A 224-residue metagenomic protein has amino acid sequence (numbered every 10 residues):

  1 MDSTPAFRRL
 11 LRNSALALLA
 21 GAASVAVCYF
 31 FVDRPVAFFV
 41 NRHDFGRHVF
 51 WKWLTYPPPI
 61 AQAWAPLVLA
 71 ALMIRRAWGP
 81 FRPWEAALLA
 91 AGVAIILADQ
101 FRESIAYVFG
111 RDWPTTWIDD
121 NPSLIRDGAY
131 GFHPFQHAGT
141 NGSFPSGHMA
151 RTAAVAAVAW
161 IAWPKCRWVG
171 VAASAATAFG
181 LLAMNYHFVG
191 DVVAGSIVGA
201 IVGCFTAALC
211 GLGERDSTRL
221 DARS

Functional and structural regions predicted by a protein language model:
M1-A70, A106-G131, F135: N-terminal transmembrane-helix/juxtamembrane module of multi-pass inner/ER membrane proteins
S3-L10, A15-L19, R126-S224: Membrane-embedded catalytic cores of phosphoryl/pyrophosphoryl-handling enzymes
P5, R9, R75-A86, W160: Membrane-interface helix-boundary motifs at transmembrane edges
S14, L18-A22, A26, A91-D99 (+2 more regions): Alpha-helical transmembrane spans of integral membrane proteins, capturing the lipid-embedded, hydrophobic core of TM
A23-F30, I95-F101, S174-Y186: Aromatic-anchored segments of alpha-helical transmembrane domains
R34, F38, A77-F81, Y107-T115 (+2 more regions): Transmembrane helix-loop junctions in multipass membrane proteins, especially transporters and channels
F38, W84-I161, K165-C166: Membrane-interface loops
P66-A77, T152-W160: Hydrophobic, aromatic-rich transmembrane alpha-helices and their immediate juxtamembrane boundary segments
